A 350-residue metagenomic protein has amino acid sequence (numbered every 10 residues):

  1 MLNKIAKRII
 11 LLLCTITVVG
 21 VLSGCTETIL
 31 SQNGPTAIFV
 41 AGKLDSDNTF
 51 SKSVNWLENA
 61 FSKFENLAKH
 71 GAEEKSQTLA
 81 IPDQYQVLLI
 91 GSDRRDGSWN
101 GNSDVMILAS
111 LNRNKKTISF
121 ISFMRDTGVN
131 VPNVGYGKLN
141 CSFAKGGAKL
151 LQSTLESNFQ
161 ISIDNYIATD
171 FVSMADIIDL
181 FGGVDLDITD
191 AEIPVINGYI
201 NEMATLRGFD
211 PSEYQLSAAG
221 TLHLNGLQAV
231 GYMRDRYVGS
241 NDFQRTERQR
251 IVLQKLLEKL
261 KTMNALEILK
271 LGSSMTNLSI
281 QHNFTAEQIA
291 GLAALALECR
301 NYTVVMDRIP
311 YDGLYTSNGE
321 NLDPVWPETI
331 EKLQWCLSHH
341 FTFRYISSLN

Functional and structural regions predicted by a protein language model:
I29-L88, N114: N-terminal, intrinsically disordered, polar/charged segments of Gram-positive cell-envelope systems that serve as
L57, F61-T78, P82-Y85, D96-G97 (+3 more regions): C-terminal solvent-exposed extensions
G71-K75, L89-D96, N102-I107, C141-E156 (+2 more regions): N-terminal post-signal-peptidase region of extra-cytosolic proteins
P82-Y85, G101-M106, K115-F123, V134 (+8 more regions): Extracytoplasmic
D93-S98, G137-K145, Q160-N165, R236-Q244 (+3 more regions): Second-shell loop/turn segments in exported
K145-F209, N283-I289: Amphipathic, coiled-coil-like alpha-helical scaffolding segments used for oligomerization/assembly
D179-E267: Flexible, polar/acidic helix-loop-strand segments at domain edges
